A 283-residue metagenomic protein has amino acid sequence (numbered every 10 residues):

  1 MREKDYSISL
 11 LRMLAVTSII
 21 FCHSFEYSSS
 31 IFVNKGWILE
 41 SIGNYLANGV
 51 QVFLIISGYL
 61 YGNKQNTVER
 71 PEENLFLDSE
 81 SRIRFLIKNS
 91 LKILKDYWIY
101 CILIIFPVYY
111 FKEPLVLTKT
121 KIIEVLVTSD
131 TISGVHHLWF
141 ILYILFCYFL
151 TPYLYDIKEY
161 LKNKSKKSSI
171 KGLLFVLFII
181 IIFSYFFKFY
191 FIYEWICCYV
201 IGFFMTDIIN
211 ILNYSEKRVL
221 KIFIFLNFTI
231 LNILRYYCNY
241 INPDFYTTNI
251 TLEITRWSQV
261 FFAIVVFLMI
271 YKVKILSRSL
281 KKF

Functional and structural regions predicted by a protein language model:
M1-I179, S277-L280: Membrane-cytosol interface segments of multi-pass membrane proteins, especially ER/Golgi lipid-handling enzymes
D5, N48, Y100, T118 (+4 more regions): Alpha-helix initiation/capping motif
I55, Y59-N66, C147, T151-E159 (+2 more regions): Hydrophobic transmembrane alpha-helices
Y100-I104, F178-F191, W195: Hydrophobic alpha-helical transmembrane segments of integral membrane proteins
F175-F183, M205, I270-V273: Alpha-helix C-terminal capping segments
Y185-K188, I192-I201, N210-F283: Alpha-helical transmembrane segments and terminal signal-anchor/GPI-anchor hydrophobic tails, characterized by long
